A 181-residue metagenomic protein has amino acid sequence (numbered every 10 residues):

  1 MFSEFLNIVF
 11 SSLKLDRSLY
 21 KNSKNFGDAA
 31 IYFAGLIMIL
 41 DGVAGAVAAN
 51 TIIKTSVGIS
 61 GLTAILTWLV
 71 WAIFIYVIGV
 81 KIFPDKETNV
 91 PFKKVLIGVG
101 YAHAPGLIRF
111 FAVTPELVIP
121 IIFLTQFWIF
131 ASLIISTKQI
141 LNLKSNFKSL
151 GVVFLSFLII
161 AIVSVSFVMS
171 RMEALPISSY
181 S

Functional and structural regions predicted by a protein language model:
M1-V90: Selected alpha-helical membrane-embedding segments in polytopic membrane proteins
N25-A30, S136-T137, E173: Proteins with a high burden of low-complexity, intrinsically disordered sequence enriched in S/T/G/P/A and R, requiring
G35, G45-A46, I121-I122, V163-S164 (+1 more regions): Alpha-helix boundary/capping detector
A46-I52, A112-V113, V168-R171: Juxtamembrane "helix-exit" motif on the non-cytosolic side of transmembrane helices
T55-S60, V118-T125, Y180: Non-cytosolic membrane-interface motifs at loop->transmembrane helix junctions
Y76-V163: Hydrophobic alpha-helical transmembrane segments and adjacent short intramembrane/lumenal linkers of inner/organellar
I162-S181: Juxtamembrane boundary at the C-terminal end of a transmembrane helix
